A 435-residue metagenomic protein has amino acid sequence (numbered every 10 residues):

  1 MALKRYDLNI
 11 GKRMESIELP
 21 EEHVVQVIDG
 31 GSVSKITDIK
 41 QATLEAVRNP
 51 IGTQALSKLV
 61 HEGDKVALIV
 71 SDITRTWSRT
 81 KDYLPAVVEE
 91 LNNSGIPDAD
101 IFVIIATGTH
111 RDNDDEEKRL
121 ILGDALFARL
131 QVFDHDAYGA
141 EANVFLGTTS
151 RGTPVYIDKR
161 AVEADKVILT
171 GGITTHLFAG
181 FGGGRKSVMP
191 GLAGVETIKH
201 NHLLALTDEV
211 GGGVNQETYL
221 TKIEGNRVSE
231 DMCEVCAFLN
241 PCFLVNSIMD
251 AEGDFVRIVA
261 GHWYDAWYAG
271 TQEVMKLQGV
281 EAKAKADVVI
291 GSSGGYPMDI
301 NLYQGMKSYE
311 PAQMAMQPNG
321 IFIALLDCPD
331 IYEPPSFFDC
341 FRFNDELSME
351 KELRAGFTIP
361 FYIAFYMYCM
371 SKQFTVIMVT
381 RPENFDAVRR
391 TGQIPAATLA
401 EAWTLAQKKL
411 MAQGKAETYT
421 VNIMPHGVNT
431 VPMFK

Functional and structural regions predicted by a protein language model:
M1-E45: N-terminal amphipathic/basic leader segments beginning at the initiator methionine
I51-I69, G95-D98, L239, V280-D287 (+2 more regions): Glycine-rich phosphate/diphosphate-binding loops that line cofactor/substrate pockets in enzymes
K65-W77, F102-T109, L169, I290-S292: Short glycine-rich or small-residue beta-strand-to-loop segments that form or flank ligand, phosphate, metal/Fe-S
T76-I96, G305-M316: Histidine-anchored nucleotide/phosphate-binding helix
D112-G182: An acidic, phosphate/nucleotide-engaging active-site surface
G212-Y296: Membrane-embedded hairpin module used as a gating/binding unit in multi-pass transport and secretion proteins
D299-M378: C-terminal catalytic subdomain
Y362-V428: Internal helix-turn-beta structural module
